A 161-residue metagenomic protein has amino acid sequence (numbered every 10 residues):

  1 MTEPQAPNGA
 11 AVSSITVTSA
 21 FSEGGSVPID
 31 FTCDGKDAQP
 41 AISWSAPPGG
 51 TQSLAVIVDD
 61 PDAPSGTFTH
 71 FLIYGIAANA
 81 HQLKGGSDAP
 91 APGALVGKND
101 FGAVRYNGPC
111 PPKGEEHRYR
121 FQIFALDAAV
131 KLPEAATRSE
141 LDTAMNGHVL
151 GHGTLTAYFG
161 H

Functional and structural regions predicted by a protein language model:
M1-H161: N-terminus-centered regions that define maturation/targeting leaders and the start of the first functional domain
